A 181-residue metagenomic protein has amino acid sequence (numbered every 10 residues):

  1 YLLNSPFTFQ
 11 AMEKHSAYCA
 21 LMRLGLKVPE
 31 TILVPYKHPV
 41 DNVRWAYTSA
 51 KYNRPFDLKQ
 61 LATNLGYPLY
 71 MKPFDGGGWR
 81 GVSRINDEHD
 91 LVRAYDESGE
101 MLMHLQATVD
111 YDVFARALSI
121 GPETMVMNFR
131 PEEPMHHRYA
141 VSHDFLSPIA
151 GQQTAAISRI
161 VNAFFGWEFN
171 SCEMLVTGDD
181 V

Functional and structural regions predicted by a protein language model:
Y1-T48: Conserved N-proximal alpha/beta basic substrate-recognition cap immediately N-terminal to, or forming the N-lobe
L2-L3, P29, Y70, H104-Q106 (+1 more regions): Structural detector of well-ordered beta-strand residues that form the stable sheet scaffold of enzyme domains
F9, P35, G76, D110 (+1 more regions): Conserved beta-strand edge residues that scaffold enzyme active sites
Y47-Q60, N86-R93: Active-site glycine-rich loop that binds ribose-phosphate moieties when present
L61-L69: Acidic/histidine-enriched active-site and ligand-binding environments that engage anionic O-linkages
G66, D75-F165: Phosphate-binding site of ATP-dependent enzymes
N162-V181: Conserved metal-phosphate-binding beta-hairpin within the catalytic cores of diverse ATP-dependent phosphoryl-transfer
